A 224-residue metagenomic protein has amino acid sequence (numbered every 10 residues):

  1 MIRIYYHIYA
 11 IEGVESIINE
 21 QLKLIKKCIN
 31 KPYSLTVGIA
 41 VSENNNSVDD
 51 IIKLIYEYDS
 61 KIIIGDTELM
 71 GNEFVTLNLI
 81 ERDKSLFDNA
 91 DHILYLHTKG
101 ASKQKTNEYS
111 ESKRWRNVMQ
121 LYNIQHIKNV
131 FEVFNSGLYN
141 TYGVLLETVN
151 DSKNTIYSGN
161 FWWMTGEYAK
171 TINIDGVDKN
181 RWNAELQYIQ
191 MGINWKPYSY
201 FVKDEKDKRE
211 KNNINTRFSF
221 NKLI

Functional and structural regions predicted by a protein language model:
M1-I224: ER/Golgi luminal nucleotide-sugar-dependent glycosyltransferases, focusing on the catalytic module
